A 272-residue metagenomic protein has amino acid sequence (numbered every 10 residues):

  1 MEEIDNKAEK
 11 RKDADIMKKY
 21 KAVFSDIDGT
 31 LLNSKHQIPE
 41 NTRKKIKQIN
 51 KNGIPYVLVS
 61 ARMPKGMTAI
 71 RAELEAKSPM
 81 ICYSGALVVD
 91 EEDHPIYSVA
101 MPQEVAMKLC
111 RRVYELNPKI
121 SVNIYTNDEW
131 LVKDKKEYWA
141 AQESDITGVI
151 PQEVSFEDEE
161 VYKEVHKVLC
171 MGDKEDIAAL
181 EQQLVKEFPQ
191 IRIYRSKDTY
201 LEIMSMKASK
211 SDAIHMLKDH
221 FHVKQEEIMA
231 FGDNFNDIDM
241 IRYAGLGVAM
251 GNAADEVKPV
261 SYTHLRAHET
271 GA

Functional and structural regions predicted by a protein language model:
N6-I16: Short, Lys/Arg-enriched N-terminal segments with co-localized hydrophobic residues within the first ~10-30 amino acids
K21-S34: Asp-based phosphoryl-transfer active-site loop
K35-W139: Active-site phosphate-binding/coordination module
R112, L116-F231, F235-I238, N252: Conserved acidic, metal-coordinating active-site core of Asp-based, Mg2+-dependent phosphoryl-transfer enzymes
H264-A267, G271-A272: Single conserved hydrophobic/aromatic residue that forms the stacking wall/gate of nucleotide- or nucleobase-binding
